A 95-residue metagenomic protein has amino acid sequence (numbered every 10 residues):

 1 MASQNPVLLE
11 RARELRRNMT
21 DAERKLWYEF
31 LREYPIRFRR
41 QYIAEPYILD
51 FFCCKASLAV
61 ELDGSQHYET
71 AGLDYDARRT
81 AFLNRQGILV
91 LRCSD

Functional and structural regions predicted by a protein language model:
M1-P35, R85: Solvent-exposed, charged helical/coil patches that constitute nucleic-acid or partner-interaction surfaces
E14-M19, A44-D95: Basic, amphipathic alpha-helical patches used to engage nucleic acids or provide basic targeting signals, exemplified
E33-I36, C54-A56: Short glycine/proline-enriched coil/turn segments at helix->beta-strand junctions
R37-Q41: A short linear hydrophobic-aromatic micro-motif
